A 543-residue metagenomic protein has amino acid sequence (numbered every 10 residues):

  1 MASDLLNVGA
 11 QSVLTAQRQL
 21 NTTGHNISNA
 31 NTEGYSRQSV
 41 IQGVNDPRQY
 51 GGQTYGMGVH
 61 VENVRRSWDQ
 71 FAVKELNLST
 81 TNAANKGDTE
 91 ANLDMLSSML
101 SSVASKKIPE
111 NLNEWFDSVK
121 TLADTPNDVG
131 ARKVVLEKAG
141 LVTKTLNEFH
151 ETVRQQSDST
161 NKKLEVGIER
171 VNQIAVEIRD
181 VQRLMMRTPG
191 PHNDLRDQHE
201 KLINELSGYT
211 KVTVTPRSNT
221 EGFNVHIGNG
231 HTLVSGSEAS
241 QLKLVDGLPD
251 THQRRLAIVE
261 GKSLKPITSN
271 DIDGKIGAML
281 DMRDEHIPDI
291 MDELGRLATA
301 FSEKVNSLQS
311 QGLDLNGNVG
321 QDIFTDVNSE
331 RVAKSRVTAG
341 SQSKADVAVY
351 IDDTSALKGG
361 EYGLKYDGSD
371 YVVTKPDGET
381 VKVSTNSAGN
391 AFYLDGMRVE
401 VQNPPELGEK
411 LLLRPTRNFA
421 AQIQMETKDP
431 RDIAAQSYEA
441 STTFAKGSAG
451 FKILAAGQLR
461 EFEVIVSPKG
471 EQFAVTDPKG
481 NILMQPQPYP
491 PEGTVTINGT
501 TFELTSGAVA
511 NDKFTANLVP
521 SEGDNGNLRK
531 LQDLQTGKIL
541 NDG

Functional and structural regions predicted by a protein language model:
M1-G543: S/T-rich, low-complexity, solvent-exposed segments of bacterial secretion/appendage proteins
